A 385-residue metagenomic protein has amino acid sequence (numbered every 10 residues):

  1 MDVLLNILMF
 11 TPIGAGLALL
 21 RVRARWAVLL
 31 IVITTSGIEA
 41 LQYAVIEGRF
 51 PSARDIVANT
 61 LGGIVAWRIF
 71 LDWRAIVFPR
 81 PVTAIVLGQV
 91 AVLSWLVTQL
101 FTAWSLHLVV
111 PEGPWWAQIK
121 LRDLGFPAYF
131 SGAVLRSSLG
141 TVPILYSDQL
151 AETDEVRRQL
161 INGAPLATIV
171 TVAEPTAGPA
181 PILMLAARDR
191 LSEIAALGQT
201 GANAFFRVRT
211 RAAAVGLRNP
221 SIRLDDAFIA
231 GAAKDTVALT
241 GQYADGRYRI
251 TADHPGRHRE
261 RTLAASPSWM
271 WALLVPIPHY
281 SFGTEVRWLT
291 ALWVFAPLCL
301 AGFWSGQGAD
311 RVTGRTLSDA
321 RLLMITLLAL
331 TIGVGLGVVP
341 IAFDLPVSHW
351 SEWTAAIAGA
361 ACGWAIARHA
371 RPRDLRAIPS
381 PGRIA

Functional and structural regions predicted by a protein language model:
M1-A53, T60, I64-A385: Bulky hydrophobic segments
